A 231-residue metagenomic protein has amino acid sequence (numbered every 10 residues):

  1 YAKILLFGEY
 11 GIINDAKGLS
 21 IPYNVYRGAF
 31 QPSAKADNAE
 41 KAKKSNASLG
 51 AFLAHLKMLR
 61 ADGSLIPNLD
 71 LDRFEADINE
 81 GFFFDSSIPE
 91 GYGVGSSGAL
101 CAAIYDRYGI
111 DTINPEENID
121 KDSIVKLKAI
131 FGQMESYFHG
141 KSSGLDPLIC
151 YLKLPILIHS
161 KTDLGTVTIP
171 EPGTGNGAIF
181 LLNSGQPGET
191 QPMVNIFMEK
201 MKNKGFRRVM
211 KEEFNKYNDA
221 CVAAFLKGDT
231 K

Functional and structural regions predicted by a protein language model:
Y1, L5-F7, G11-I13, S20-I21 (+5 more regions): C-terminal nucleotide
D15, P22, L100-A102: Residue-level recognition of conserved structural "scaffold" positions that shape functional pockets and channels
S87-A99: Gly/Ser-rich catalytic serine loop of serine hydrolases
A99-D111: Stable alpha-helical structural segments in soluble proteins, enriched in small hydrophobic residues
